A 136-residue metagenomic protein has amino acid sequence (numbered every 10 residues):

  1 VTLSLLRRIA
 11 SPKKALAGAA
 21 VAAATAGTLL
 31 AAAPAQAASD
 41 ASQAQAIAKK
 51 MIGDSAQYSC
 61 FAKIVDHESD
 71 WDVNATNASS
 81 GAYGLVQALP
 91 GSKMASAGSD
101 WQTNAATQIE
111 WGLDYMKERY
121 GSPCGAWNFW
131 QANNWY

Functional and structural regions predicted by a protein language model:
V1-A37: Secretory targeting and sorting signals
D40-Y136: Peptidoglycan cell-wall recognition and remodeling modules
